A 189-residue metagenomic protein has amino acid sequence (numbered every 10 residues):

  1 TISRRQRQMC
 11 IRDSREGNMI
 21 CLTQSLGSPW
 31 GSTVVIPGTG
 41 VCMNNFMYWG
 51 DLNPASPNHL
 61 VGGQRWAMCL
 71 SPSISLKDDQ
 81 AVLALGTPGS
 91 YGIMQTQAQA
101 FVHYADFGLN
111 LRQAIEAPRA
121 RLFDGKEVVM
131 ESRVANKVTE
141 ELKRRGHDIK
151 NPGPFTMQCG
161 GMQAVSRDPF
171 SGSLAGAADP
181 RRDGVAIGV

Functional and structural regions predicted by a protein language model:
T1-I11: Single conserved hydrophobic/aromatic residue that forms the stacking wall/gate of nucleotide- or nucleobase-binding
R4-R5, V134-V189: Cofactor-centric catalytic regions
S14-E16, L76-Q80, R167-S171: Short acidic-glycine loop/turn motifs at beta-strand connectors
E16, Q64-W66, Q97, D106-T156: Extended C-terminal subregions enriched in glycine
N18-L83, F107, L111: Active-site rim segments in enzyme catalytic domains, especially the processed small/beta chain of N-terminal
M19-I20, G27-G31, W49-L52, V82-L83 (+5 more regions): Flexible loop/turn segments at secondary-structure boundaries
T87-L109: Alpha-helical support elements that line or immediately flank enzyme active sites and cofactor-binding pockets
